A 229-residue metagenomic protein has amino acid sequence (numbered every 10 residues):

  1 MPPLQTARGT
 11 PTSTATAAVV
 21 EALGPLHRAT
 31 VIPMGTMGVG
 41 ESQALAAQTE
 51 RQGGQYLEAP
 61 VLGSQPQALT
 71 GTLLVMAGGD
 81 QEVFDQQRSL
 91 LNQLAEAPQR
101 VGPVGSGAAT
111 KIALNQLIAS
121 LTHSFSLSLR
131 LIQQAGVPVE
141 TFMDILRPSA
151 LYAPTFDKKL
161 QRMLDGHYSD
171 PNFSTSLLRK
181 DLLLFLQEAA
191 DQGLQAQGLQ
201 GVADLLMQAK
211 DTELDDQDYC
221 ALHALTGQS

Functional and structural regions predicted by a protein language model:
M1-T30, M37-G40, M76: Rossmann-like NAD(P)-binding element
P3-G9, A15, A77-V83, K159-D165 (+1 more regions): Short, structured secondary-structure boundary patches
T6, T30, G35-Q116: Rossmann-fold dinucleotide-binding core
A7-A18, E96-V101, Y152-T155: Short, composition-biased local secondary-structure segments
V20-G24, A46, E50, R88 (+2 more regions): A structural alpha-helix within SAM-dependent methyltransferase catalytic domains
L26, R51, Q93-A95, Q134 (+1 more regions): Short, well-ordered coil/turn elements that cap or connect secondary structure elements
E82-N92, Y168-D170, H223-S229: Short, basic, helix/turn surface patches
S106-T226: Helical "substrate-binding/catalytic lid" subdomain of Rossmann-like NAD(P)-dependent dehydrogenases/reductases
